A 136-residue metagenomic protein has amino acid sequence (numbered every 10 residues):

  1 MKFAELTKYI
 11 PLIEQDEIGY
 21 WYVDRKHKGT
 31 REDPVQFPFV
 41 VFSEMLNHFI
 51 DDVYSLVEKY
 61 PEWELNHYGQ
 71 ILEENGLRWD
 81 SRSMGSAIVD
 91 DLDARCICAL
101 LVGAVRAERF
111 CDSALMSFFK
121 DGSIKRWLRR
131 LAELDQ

Functional and structural regions predicted by a protein language model:
M1-E64, G69, R126: Short terminal alpha-helical segments
A4, L77-C96: Short, charge/polar-rich alpha-helical segments
E17-D33, E62-L65, A87-D90, V105-F119 (+1 more regions): Charged, low-complexity interaction regions
S55, K59, W63, R78 (+2 more regions): Amphipathic alpha-helical interaction surfaces
A94-V102, E108-R109, S117, D121-D135: Heptad-repeat amphipathic alpha-helical coiled-coil interaction surface used for oligomerization/assembly
